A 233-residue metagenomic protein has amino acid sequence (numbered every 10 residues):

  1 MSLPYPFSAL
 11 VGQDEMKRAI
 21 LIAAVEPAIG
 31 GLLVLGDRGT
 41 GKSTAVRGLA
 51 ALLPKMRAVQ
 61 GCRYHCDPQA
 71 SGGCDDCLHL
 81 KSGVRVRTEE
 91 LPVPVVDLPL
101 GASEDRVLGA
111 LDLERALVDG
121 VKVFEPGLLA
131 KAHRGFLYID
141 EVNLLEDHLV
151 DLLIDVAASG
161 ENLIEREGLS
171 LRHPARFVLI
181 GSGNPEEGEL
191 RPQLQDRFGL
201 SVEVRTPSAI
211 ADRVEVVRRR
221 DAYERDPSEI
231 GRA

Functional and structural regions predicted by a protein language model:
M1-E203, S208: Conserved ASCE/P-loop NTPase catalytic core
E114, E215-I230: Conserved AAA+ ATPase "sensor/coupling" helix adjacent to the nucleotide-binding pocket
P174, D212-E215: Short, charged, surface-exposed secondary-structure boundary motifs
A233: Conserved small/polar residues in nucleotide/adenosyl-binding loops
